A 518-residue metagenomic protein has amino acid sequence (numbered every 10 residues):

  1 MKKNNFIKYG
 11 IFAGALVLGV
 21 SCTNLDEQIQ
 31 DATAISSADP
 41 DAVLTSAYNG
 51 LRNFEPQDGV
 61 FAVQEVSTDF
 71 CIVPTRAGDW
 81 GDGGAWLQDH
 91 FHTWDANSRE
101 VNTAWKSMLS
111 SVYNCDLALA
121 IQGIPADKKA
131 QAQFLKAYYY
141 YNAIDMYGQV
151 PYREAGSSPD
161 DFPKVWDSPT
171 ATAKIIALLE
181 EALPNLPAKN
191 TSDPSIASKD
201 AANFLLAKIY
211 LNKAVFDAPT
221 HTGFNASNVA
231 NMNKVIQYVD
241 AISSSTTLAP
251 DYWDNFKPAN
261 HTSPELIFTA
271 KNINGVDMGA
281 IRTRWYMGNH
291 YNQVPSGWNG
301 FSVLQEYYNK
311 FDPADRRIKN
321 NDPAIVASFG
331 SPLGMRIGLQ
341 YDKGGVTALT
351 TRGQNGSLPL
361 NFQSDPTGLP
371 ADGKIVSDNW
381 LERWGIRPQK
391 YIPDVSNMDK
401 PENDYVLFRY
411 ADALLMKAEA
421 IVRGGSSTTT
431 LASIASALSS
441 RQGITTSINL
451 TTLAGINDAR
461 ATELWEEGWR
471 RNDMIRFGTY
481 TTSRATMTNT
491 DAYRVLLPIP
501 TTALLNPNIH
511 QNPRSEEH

Functional and structural regions predicted by a protein language model:
K2-Y9, A15-V43, A137, I175 (+4 more regions): Bacterial Sec-dependent N-terminal signal peptides
S21-N24, P40, M108-L109, K174 (+4 more regions): Long, intrinsically disordered, low-complexity segments
C22-T68, W94-D95, Y252, N508-E516: Membrane-proximal, proline-rich intrinsically disordered regions
D31-A38, Q57-A77, G156, P187-A201 (+3 more regions): Short, surface-exposed recognition loops and adjoining beta-strand edges that mediate ligand/DNA contacts, enriched
D41, T45-N53, G78-Y147, D161-A173 (+4 more regions): Conserved, well-structured interaction surfaces
W86-H92, P313-R409: Flexible, polar/acidic helix-loop-strand segments at domain edges
I144-P151, N190, N212-H221, R423-S426: Short coil/turn linking the two alpha-helices of tandem helical-hairpin repeats
